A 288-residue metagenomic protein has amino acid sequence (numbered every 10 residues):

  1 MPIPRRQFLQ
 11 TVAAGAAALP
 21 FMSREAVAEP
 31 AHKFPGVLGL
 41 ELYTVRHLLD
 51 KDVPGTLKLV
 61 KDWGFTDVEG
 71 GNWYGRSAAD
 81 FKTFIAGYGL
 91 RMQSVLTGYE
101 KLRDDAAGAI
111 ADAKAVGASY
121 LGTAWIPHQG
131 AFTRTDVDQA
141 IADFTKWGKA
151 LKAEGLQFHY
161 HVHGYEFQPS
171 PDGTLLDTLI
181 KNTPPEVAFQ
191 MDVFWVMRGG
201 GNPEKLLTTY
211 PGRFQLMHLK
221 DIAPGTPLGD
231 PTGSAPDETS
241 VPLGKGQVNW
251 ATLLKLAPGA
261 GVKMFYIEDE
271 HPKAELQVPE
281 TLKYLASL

Functional and structural regions predicted by a protein language model:
M1, Q7-V27: N-terminal export signals
V12, F21, D67, Y74 (+3 more regions): Active-site acidic/histidine proton-transfer and metal-coordination neighborhood in alpha/beta enzyme cores
S23-D50, L59: C-terminal segment of N-terminal export signals and the immediately downstream linker at the start of the mature
A31-K33, L57-D62, R76-M92, D105-A118 (+4 more regions): Acidic (Asp/Glu)-rich catalytic clusters
R46-D50, E69-A79, G98-D105, H128-F132 (+5 more regions): Acidic-and-aromatic substrate-binding clefts and catalytic sites of carbohydrate-active enzymes
E69, S94, G122, H159 (+2 more regions): Conserved beta-strand positions in the central sheet of alpha/beta enzyme cores
A153-Q247: Acidic/histidine-rich catalytic cores of soluble enzymes
V278-L288: C-terminal helical cap(s) of enzyme catalytic domains, especially alpha/beta-barrels
